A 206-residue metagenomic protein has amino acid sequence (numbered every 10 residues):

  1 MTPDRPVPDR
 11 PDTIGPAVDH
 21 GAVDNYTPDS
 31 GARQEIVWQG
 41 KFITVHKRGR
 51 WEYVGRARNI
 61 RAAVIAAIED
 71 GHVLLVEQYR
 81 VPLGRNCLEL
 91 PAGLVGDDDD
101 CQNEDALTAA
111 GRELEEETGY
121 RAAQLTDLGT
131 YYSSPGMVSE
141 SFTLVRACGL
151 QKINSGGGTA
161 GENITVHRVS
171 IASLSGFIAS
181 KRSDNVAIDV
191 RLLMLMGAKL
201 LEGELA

Functional and structural regions predicted by a protein language model:
T2-G21, N25-P28, N86, D127 (+2 more regions): Nudix hydrolase/Nudix homology domain
D29-D70, Q78: Acidic, metal-coordinating catalytic segment for phosphate/diphosphate chemistry, firing primarily on the Nudix
I36-K41, V81, Y131-F142: Acidic pyrophosphate-coordinating catalytic loop
T44-K47, S134-I153: Active-site-adjacent beta-strand/loop module that shapes the phosphate/pyrophosphate-binding cleft
V45-K47, A66, L75, L144-R146 (+1 more regions): Conserved hydrophobic/aromatic beta-strand scaffold that supports enzyme active sites
R56-R112, G158-A160, I164: Conserved Nudix-box catalytic region and its N-terminal flanking loop in Nudix hydrolases and closely related
E69-H72, Y79, C148-K152, I171-A172: Short loop segments at secondary-structure junctions
R121-L128: A short coil-to-beta-strand element that immediately follows conserved catalytic motifs
